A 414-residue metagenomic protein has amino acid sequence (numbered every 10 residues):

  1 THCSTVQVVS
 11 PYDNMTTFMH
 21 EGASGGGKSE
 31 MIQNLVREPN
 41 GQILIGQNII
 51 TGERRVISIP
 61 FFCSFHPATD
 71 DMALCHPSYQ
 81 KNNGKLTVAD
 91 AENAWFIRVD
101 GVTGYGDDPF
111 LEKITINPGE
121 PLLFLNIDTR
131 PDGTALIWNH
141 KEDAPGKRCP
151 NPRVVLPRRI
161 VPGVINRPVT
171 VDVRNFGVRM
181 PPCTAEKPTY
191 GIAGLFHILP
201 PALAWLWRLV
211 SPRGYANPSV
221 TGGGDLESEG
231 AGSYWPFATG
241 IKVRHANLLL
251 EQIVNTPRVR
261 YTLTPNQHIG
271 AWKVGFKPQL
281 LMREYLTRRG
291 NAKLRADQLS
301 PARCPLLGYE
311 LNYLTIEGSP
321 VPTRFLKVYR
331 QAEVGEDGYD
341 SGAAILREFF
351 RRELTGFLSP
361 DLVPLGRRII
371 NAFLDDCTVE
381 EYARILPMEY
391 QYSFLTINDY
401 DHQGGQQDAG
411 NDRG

Functional and structural regions predicted by a protein language model:
T1-P11: N-terminal pre-Walker A segment at the start of P-loop NTPase domains
C3-T5, T16-M19, S64-P67, G84-V88 (+1 more regions): Beta-sheet entry/capping signal
V6, N34-Q42, S78, Q252: Generic, well-ordered alpha-helical scaffold segments in large soluble proteins
M15-Q42: Glycine-rich phosphate-binding P-loop
G26-S29, P39-G41, D71-P77, W95-R98 (+1 more regions): Flexible loop/turn segments at secondary-structure boundaries
R37, Q47-I50: Hydrophobic, small-residue-rich alpha-helical packing segments that form membrane-like cores
E53-T134: Conserved nucleotide-sensing/catalytic segment adjacent to the nucleotide-binding pocket in NTP-handling enzymes
I97-G414: Conserved NTP phosphate-binding and transfer environment spanning the P-loop NTPase/kinase superfamily
